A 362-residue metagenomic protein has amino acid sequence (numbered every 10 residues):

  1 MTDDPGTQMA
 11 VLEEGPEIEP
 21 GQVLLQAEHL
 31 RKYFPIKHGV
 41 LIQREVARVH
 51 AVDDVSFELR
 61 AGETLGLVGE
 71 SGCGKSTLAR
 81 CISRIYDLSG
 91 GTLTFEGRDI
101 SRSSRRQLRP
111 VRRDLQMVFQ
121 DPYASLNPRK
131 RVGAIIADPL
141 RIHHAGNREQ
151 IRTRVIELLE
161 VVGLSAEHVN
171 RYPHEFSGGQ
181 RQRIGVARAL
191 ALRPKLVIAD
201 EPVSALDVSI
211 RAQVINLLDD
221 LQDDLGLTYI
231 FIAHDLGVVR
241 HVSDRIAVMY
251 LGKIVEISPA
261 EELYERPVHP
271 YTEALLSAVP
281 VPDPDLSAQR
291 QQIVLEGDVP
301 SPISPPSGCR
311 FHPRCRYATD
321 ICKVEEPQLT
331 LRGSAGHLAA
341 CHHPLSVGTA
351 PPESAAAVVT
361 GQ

Functional and structural regions predicted by a protein language model:
D4, Q8-V23, I36-Q43, R48 (+1 more regions): Short catalytic/signature loops enriched in Gly
V68-G69: The feature captures the beta-strand-to-loop junction immediately N-terminal to the Walker
S83: Helix-to-loop junction immediately C-terminal to a conserved catalytic motif
G91-D99, V111: Conserved ABC transporter NBD signature motif
R98-D99, E149-E167, E273-S277: Conserved ABC ATPase "signature" region
Y172-F176, Q180: Conserved ABC ATPase signature
K195-I198, P202-L206, I210-A288: P-loop NTP-binding/switch modules centered on Walker-like glycine-rich loops
